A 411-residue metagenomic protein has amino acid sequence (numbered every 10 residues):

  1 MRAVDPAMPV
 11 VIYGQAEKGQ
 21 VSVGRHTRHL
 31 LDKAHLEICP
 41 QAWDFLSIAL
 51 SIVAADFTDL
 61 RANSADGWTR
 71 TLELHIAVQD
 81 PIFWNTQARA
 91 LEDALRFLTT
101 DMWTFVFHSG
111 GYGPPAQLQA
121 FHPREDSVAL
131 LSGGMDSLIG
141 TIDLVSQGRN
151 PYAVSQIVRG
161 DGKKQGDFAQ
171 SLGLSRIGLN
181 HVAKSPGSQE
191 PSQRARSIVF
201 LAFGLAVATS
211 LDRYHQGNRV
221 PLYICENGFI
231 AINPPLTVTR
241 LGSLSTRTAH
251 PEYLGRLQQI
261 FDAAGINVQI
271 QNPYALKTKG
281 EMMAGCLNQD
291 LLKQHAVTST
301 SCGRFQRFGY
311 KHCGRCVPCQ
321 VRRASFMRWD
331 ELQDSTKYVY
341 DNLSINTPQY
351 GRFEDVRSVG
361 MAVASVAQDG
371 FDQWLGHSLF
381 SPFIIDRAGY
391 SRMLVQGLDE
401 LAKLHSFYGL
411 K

Functional and structural regions predicted by a protein language model:
M1-V128, L138-H181, K411: RNA-binding accessory domains that recognize and position tRNA/RNA substrates
R2-V10, H29-A34, I38-P40, R213 (+7 more regions): ATP/NTP-dependent adenylation/nucleotidyl-transfer catalytic domains that generate, transfer, or process NMP-activated
K33, V154-E281, G285-K293: ATP-dependent adenylate-handling ligase core
E37-L60, F97-L98, R196-S210, V321 (+1 more regions): Short, hydrophobic/amphipathic alpha-helical patches that form generic packing surfaces within helical domains
P81-A88, R194, R247, P251 (+2 more regions): Generic detection of long, well-ordered alpha-helical segments
D101, G111, S137, R159-G160 (+4 more regions): Short loop/turn segments at secondary-structure transitions that flank enzyme active sites
G134: Conserved G/P- and acidic residue-centered "switch" motifs that form tight phosphate/ATP-binding loops in soluble
